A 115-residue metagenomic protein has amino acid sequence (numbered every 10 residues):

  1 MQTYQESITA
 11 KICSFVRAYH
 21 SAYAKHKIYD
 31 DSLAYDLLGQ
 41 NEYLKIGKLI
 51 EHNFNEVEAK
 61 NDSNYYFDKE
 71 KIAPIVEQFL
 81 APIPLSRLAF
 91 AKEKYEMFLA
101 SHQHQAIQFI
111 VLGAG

Functional and structural regions predicted by a protein language model:
M1-I110: Rossmann-like AdoMet
G115: Conserved glycine-rich SAM-binding loop
